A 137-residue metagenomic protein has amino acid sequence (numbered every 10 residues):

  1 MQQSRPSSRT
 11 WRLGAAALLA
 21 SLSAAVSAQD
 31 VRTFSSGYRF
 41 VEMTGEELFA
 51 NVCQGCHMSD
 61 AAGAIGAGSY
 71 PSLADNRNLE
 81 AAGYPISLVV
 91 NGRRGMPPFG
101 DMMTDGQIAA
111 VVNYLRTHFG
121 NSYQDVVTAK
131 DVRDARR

Functional and structural regions predicted by a protein language model:
Q3-A15: Bacterial N-terminal signal peptides that target proteins for export
Q29-G37, D105-R137: Flexible coil segments in periplasmic/lumen-exposed cytochrome c-class electron-transfer proteins
Y38-V41, E46-S72, L79, R93-P98 (+2 more regions): Periplasmic/extracellular electron-transfer cofactor-ligation site, primarily the c-type cytochrome heme-c attachment
D75-S87: Short microdomains enriched in Cys/His and/or Lys/Arg
